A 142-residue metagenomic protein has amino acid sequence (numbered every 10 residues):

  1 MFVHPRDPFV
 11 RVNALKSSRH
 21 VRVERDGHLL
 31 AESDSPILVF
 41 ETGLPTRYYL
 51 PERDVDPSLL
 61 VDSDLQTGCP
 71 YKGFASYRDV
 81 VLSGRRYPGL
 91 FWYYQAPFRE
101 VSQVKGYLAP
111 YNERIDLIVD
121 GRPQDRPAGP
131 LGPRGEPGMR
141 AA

Functional and structural regions predicted by a protein language model:
M1-A142: Terminal leader/tail segments of proteins
